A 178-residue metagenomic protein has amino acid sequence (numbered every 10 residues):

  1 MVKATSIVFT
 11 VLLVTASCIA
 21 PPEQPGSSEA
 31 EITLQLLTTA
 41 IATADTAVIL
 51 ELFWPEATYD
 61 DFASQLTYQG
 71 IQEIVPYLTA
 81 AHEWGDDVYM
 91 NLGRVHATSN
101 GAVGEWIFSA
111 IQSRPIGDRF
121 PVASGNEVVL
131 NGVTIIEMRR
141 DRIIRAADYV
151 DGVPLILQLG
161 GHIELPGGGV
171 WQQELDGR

Functional and structural regions predicted by a protein language model:
M1-T5: Positively charged n-region of N-terminal signal peptides that target proteins for export
S6-A16: Bacterial N-terminal signal peptides
C18-E29, V75, T79-R178: A beta-strand edge to alpha-helix "cap/lid" segment located at domain peripheries
Q24, S28-E31, T43-A44, Y68 (+1 more regions): Soluble non-cytosolic domains of exported or imported proteins
E31-L52, E56: Short acidic-aromatic low-complexity motifs
T38, A63, R94-H96: Structured beta->alpha junctions
L52, T58-Q69, A80-W84: A short gly/proline-enriched turn/hairpin at secondary-structure junctions
